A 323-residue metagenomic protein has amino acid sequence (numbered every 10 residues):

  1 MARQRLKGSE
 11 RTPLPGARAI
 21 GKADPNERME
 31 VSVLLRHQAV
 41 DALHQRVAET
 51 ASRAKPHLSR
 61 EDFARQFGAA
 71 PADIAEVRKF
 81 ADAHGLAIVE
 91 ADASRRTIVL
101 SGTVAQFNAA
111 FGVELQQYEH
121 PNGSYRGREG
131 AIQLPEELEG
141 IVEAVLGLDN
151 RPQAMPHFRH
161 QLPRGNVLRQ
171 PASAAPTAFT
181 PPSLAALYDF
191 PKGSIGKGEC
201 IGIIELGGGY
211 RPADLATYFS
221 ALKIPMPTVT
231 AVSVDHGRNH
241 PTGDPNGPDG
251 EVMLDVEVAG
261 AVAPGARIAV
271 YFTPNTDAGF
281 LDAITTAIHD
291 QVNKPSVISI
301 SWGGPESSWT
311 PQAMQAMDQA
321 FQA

Functional and structural regions predicted by a protein language model:
A2-A91, V99, V104-A323: Substrate-binding/charge-relay-adjacent region of secreted/lumenal peptidase catalytic domains
